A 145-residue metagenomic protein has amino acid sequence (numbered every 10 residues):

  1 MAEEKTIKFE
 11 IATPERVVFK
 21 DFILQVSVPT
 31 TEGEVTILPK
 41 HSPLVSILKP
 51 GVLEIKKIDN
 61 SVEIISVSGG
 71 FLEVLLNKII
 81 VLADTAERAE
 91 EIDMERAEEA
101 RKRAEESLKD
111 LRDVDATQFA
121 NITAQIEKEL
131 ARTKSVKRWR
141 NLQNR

Functional and structural regions predicted by a protein language model:
M1-I58: A positional/architectural concept
L24-V26, S68-F71: A short, sequence-level motif marking secondary-structure junctions
V35, E63-I65: Short beta-strand segments
S42-P43, P50-G51, G69, N77-I80: Amphipathic alpha-helical interaction surfaces in cytosolic regulatory modules
I58-V62, R112-V114: Short, glycine- and charge-enriched coil/turn segments that flank and shape catalytic ligand pockets
I65-S66, L72-E105: Mid-chain, well-packed structural core segment of small domains
A89-R145: Acidic/glycine-rich phosphate/pyrophosphate-binding loops and surrounding catalytic core that coordinate Mg2+
